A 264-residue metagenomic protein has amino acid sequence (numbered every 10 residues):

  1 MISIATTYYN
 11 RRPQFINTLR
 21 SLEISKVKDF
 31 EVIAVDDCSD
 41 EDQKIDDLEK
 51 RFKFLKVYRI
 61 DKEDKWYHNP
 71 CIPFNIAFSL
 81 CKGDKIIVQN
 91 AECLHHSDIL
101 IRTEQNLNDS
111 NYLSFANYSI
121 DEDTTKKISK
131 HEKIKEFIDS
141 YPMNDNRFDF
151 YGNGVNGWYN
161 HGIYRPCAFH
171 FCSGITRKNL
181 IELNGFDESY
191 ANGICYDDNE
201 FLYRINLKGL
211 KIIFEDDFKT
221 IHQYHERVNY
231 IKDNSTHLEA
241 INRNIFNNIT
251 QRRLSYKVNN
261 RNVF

Functional and structural regions predicted by a protein language model:
M1-S21: N-proximal low-complexity "stem/linker" segments adjacent to membrane-targeting elements
M1-S3, E31, E200: Cell-envelope/extracellular polymer assembly enzymes that use nucleotide-activated donors
R20-D29: Short, acidic, metal-binding catalytic loop of nucleotide-sugar glycosyltransferases
D36-I45, K62, C93-L94: A conserved acidic beta->alpha catalytic loop
E63-C81: Glycine-rich, basic loop-to-helix element that forms the pyrophosphate-binding segment of sugar-nucleotide handling
F78, H96-S97, I101-N184, E188: Conserved catalytic core of nucleotide-sugar-dependent glycosyltransferases
G83-H96: Short beta-strand-to-loop acidic/aromatic patch adjacent to the donor-nucleotide binding site
C167-F169, S189-F264: C-terminal catalytic/acceptor-binding lobe
